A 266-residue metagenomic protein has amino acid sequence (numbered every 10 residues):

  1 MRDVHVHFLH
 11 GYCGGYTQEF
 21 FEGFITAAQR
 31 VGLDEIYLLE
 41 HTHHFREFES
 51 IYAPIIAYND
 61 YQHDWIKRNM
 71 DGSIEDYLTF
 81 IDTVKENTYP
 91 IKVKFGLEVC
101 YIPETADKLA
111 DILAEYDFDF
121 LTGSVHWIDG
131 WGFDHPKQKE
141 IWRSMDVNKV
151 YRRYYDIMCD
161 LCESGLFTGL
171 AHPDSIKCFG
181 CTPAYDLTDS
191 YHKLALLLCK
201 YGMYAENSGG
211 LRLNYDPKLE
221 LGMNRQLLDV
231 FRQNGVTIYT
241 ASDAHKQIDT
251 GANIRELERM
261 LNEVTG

Functional and structural regions predicted by a protein language model:
M1-G11, E47, S144, D160 (+3 more regions): Charged catalytic cores and adjacent phosphate/nucleic-acid-binding surfaces used for phosphate/nucleic-acid chemistry
M1-P103, F179, Y185-D189, K193-L194 (+4 more regions): An N-terminally biased module of ancient metal coordination in phosphate/nucleic-acid-related enzymes
R2, G32-E35, Y89-F95, Y116-D119 (+3 more regions): Short, well-ordered coil/turn segments that N-cap beta-strands
F21-D34, E104-D119, R153-L166, S190-C199 (+1 more regions): Short amphipathic alpha-helices and their capping/turn segments at secondary-structure boundaries
I36-L39, F118-D129, T168-A171, E206: Non-cysteine beta-strand/loop elements that form the S-adenosyl-L-methionine
T88-K139: Hydrophobic alpha-helical segments and helix pairs
V93-D107, R143-D156, K177-D189, K218: Active-site glycine- and acidic-residue-rich loops that bind and position anionic ligands or nucleotide-like cofactors
W127-F167: Active-site-proximal loop/helix segment associated with metal-binding centers of metalloenzymes
